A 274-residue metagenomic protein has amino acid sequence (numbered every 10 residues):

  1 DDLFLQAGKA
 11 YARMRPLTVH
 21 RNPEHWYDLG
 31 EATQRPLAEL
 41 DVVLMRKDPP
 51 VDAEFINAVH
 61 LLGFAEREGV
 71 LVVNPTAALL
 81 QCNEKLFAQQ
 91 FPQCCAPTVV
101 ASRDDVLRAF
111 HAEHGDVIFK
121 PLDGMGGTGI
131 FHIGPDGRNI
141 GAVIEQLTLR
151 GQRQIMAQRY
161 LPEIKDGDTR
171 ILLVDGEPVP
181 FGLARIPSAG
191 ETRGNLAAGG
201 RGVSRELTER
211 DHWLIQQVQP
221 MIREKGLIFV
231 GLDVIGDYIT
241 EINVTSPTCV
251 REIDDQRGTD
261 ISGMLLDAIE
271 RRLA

Functional and structural regions predicted by a protein language model:
D1-L71, A78: ATP-binding N-terminal substructure of ATP-dependent carboxylate-amine bond-forming enzymes
R46-A53, P92-A101, I130-F131: Flexible, glycine/proline-enriched loop segments at strand-loop-helix junctions that form or flank small-ligand binding
V59-E66, K85-A88, L107-R108, I144-E145 (+2 more regions): Short amphipathic alpha-helical segments and helix-helix/interface helices
G69-F119: Hydrophobic alpha-helical segments and helix pairs
T76-L80, R185-P187, I235-Y238: Short glycine-enriched loops at secondary-structure junctions
D105, A112-D116, D123-L214, I222: Phosphate-binding site of ATP-dependent enzymes
A189-G190, E206-A274: ATP-dependent carboxylate activation and anion-phosphoryl transfer catalytic cores that bind Mg-ATP to form
